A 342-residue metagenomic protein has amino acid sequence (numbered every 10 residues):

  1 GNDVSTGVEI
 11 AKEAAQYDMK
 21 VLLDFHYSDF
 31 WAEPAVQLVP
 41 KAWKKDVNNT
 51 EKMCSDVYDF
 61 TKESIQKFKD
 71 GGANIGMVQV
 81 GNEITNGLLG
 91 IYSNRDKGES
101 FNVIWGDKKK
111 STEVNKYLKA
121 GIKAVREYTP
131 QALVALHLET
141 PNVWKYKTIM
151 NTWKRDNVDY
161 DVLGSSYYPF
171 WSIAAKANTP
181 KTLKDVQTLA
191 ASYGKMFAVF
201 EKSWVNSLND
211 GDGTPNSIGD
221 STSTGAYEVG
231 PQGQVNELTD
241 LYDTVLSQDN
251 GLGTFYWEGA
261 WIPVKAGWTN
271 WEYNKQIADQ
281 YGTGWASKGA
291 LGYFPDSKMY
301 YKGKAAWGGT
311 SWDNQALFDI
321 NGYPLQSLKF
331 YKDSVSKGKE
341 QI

Functional and structural regions predicted by a protein language model:
G1-A132, E139: Substrate-binding cleft and catalytic face of glycoside hydrolase catalytic domains, especially the flexible beta-alpha
V4-S5, E51-Y58, K108, T112 (+4 more regions): Soluble non-cytosolic domains of exported or imported proteins
E9-K12, Q16, K62, Q66 (+6 more regions): Surface-exposed alpha-helical segments enriched in charged/polar residues
H26-F30, V80-T85, H137-P141, S166-F170 (+2 more regions): Active-site beta-loop-alpha junctions enriched in small/polar residues
E33-V36, L89-S93, T148-I149, N209-G213 (+1 more regions): Short aromatic-enriched loop/helix-cap "lid" or pocket-rim segments at secondary-structure transitions that line
S93-I104, A177, D212-S217, S223-Y227: Short, flexible/disordered intra-domain loops and linkers
E127-V134, P141-T222, G233, T239-G251: Glycoside hydrolase catalytic-domain groove-lining segments
S207-D240, T244, N250, F255-I342: Aromatic-rich peripheral "rim/lid" segments of glycoside hydrolase catalytic domains that contact and position glycan
